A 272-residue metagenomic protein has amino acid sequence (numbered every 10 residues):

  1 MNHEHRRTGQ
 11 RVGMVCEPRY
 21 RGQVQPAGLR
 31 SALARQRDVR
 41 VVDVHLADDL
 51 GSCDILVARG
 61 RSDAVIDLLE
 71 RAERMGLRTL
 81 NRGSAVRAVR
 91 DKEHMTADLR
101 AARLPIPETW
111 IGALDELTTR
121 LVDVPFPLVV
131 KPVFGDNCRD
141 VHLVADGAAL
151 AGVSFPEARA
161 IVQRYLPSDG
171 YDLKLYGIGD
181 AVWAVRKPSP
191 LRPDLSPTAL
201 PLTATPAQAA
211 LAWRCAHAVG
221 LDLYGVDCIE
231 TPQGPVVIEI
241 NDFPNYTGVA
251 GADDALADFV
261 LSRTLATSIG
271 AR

Functional and structural regions predicted by a protein language model:
R7, R11, C16-E108: Conserved N-proximal alpha/beta basic substrate-recognition cap immediately N-terminal to, or forming the N-lobe
L46, G60-A64, G112-E116, L166-S168 (+1 more regions): Short beta->alpha connector loops
R61-D63, F134-G135, F243: Short glycine-rich anion-binding loops that position phosphate/pyrophosphate groups of nucleotides and phosphorylated
R78, P105-E108, P127, R159 (+1 more regions): Proline-centered loop/turn at the N-terminus of a beta-strand
P107-F126: Rossmann-like NAD(P)H-binding beta-loop-alpha module
L128, I161, W183, Y224 (+1 more regions): Protein kinase-like catalytic core scaffold
R139-V219: Phosphate-binding site of ATP-dependent enzymes
R192-V237, N241, V249-R272: A long amphipathic alpha-helix within ATP-dependent nucleotide-binding catalytic cores
